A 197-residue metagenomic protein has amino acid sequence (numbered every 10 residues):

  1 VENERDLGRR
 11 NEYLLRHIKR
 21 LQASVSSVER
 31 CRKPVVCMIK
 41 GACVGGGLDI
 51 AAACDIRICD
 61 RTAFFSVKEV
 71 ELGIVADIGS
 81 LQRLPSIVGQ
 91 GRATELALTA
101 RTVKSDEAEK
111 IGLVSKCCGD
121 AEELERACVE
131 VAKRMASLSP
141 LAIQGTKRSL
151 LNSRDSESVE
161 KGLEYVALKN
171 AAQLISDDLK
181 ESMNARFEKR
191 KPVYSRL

Functional and structural regions predicted by a protein language model:
V1-S24, G73, E157: Glycine- (often His-adjacent) and acidic-residue-rich active-site loop that binds/positions the CoA thioester
L15-I18, Q22, G45, V75-I78 (+3 more regions): Glycine-rich phosphate-binding loop at the start of an alpha helix
A23-R30, M38, V44-L98, I111 (+2 more regions): CoA-thioester-processing core
I58-A63, S105, V114-Y165, A171 (+2 more regions): C-terminal long alpha-helix characteristic of the crotonase
A100-E107: Acidic, divalent-metal-coordinating active-site segment for phosphoryl/phosphodiester hydrolysis, typified by short
N184-L197: Terminal low-complexity tails and localization/encapsulation signals of metabolic enzymes
